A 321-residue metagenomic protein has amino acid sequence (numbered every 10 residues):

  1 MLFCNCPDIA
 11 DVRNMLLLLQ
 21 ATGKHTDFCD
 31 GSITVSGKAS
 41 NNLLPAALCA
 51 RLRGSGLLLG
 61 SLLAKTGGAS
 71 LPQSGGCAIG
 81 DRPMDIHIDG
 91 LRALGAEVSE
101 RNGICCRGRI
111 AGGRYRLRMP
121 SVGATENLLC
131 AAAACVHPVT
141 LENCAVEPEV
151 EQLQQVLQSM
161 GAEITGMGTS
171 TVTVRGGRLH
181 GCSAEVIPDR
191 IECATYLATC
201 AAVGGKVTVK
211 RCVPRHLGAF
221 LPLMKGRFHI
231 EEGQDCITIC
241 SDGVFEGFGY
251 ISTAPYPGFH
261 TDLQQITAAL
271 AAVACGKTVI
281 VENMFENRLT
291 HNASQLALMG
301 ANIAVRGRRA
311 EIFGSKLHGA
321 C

Functional and structural regions predicted by a protein language model:
M1-C321: Short, structured segments at the rim of ligand-binding sites
